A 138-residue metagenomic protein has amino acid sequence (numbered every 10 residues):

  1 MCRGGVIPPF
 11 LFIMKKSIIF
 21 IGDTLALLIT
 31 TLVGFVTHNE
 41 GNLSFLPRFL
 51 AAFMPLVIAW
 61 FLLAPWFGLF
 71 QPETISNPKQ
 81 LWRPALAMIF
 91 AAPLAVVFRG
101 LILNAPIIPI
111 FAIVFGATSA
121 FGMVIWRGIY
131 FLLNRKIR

Functional and structural regions predicted by a protein language model:
M1-L11: Positively charged N-terminal leader segments that act as targeting/secretion signals
K16, I21-A51: Membrane-helix boundary elements
I19, A120-R138: Membrane-water interface at the C-terminal end of transmembrane alpha helices
L27, F49-P65: Generic alpha-helical transmembrane segments
A59, L63, K79-R99: Hydrophobic alpha-helical membrane segments
A59-I75, R99, R127: Short helix-perturbing small/polar motifs within transmembrane alpha-helices
L69-F90, I108-G116: Internal alpha-helical transmembrane segments of multi-pass membrane proteins
V97-I113: Membrane-helix boundary connector in multi-pass membrane proteins
